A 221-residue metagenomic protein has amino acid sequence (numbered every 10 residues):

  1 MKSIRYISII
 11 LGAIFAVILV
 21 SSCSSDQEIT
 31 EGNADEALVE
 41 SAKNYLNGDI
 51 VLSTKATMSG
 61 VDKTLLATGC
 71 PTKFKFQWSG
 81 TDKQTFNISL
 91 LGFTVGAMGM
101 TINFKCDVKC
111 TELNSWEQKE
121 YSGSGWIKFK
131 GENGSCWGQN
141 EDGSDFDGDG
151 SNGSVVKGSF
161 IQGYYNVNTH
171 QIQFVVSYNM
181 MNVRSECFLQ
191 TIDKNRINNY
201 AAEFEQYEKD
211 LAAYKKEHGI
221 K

Functional and structural regions predicted by a protein language model:
M1-I10: Bacterial N-terminal signal peptides that target proteins for export
I4, S24-K128, V183-K221: Acidic/polar, low-complexity intrinsically disordered N-terminal segments immediately downstream of a Sec signal
A13-A16: Alpha-helical hydrophobic membrane-insertion segments
I18-S22: C-terminal motif of bacterial Sec signal peptides marking the signal peptidase cleavage site
W126-S177: Acidic, glycine-rich flexible loop segments
